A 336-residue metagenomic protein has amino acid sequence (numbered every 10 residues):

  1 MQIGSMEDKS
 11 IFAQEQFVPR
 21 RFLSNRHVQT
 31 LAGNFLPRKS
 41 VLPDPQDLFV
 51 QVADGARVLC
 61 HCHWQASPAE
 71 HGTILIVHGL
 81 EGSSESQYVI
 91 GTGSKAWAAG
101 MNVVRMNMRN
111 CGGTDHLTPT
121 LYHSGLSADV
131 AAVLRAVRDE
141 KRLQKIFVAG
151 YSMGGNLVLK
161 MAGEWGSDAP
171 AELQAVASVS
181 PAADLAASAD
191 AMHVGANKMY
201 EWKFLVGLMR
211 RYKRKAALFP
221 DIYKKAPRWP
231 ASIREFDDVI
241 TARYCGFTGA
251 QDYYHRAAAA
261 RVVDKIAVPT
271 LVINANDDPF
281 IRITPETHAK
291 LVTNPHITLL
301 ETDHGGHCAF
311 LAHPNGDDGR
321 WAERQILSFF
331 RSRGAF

Functional and structural regions predicted by a protein language model:
I3, E7, D139, L143-C245: Alpha/beta-hydrolase-fold enzymes
L23-S67, L311-D317: N-terminal cap/lid segment of alpha/beta-hydrolase-fold proteins
H71-G79: Short beta-strand element of the alpha/beta-hydrolase
G82-E85, G93-L117: Conserved alpha/beta-hydrolase
K95, R109-F147: Catalytic nucleophile-loop/oxyanion-hole region of alpha/beta-hydrolase and closely related hydrolase-like folds
V239-V262: Active-site nucleophile elbow and catalytic-triad environment of alpha/beta-hydrolase enzymes
I266, V272-N274, D278: Short beta-strand/loop motif that positions the catalytic acidic residue of the alpha/beta-hydrolase fold
D303-F336: Catalytic active-site module of serine/aspartate enzymes centered on a nucleophile-bearing elbow/loop
